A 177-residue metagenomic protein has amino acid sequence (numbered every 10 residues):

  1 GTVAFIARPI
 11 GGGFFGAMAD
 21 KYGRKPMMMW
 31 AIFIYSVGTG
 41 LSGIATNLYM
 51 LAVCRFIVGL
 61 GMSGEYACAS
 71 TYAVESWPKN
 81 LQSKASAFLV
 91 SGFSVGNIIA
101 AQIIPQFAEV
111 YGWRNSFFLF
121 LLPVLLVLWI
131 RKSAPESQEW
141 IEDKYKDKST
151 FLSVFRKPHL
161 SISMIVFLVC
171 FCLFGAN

Functional and structural regions predicted by a protein language model:
G1-N177: Transmembrane-helix signature of 12-pass secondary carriers
